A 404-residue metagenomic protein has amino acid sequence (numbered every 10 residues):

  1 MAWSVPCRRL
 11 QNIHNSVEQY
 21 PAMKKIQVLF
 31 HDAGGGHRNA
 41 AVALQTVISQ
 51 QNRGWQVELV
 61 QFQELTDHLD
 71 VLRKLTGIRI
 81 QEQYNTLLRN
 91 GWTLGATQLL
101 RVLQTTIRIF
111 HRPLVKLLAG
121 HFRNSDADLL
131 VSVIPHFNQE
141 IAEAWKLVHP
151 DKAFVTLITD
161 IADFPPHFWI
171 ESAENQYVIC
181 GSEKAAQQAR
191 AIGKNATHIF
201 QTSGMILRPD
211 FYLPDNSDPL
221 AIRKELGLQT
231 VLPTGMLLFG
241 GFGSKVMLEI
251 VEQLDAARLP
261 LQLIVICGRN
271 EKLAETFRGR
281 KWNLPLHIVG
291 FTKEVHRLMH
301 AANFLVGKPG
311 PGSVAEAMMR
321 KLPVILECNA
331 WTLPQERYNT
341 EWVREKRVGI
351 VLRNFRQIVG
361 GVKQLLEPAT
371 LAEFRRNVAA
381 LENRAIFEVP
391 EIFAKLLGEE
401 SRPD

Functional and structural regions predicted by a protein language model:
A40, N90-G193, H198: Active-site and donor-binding regions of nucleotide-sugar-utilizing enzymes
A43-S125: Conserved N-terminal ligand/cofactor-binding loop architecture of enzyme catalytic domains
Q176-T234, F239: A nucleotide-sugar donor-handling region in carbohydrate enzymes
S217-A301: Donor-nucleotide binding loops and adjacent catalytic segments primarily of GT-B fold Leloir glycosyltransferases
H300-S313: Acidic donor-binding loop of glycosyltransferase active sites
R344-R347, R353-T370: C-terminal "capping" alpha-helix adjacent to the active site of nucleotide-linked donor transferases in cell-envelope
T370-R384: A short, well-ordered alpha-helix in the C-terminal region of glycosyltransferases
N383-D404: C-terminal alpha-helical cap of glycosyltransferases
